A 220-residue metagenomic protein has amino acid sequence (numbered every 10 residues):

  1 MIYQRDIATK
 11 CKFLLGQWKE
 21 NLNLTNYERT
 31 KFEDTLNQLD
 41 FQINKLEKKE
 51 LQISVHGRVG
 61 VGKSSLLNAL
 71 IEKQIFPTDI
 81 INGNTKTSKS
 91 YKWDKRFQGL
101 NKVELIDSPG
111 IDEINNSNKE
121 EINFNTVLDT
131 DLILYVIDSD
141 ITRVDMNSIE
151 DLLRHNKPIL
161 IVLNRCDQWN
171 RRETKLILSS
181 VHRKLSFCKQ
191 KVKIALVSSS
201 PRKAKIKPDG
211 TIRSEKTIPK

Functional and structural regions predicted by a protein language model:
M1-E113: Conserved G1/Walker A P-loop phosphate-binding module
K45-L46, G83-K86, K95-G99, F124-D129 (+2 more regions): Conserved catalytic network of the ASCE P-loop NTPase/AAA+ motor domain
S54, L160, K193-A195: A structural signal for isolated positions on well-ordered beta-strands in alpha/beta enzyme cores
R58, D138, N164, S199: Cofactor-binding loop segments of dinucleotide-utilizing enzymes, especially the Rossmann-like FAD- and NAD(P)+-binding
A69, D129, N147-D151, L176-K184 (+1 more regions): Alpha-helical scaffold elements adjacent to nucleotide-binding pockets in ATP/GTP-utilizing enzyme cores
D112, R143, W169: Catalytic P-loop NTPase motifs of RecA-like helicase/translocase cores
N116-I141, D145-V162: Inter-motif core of Ras-like GTPase G domains
D167-K220: Canonical P-loop GTPase G-domain recognition
